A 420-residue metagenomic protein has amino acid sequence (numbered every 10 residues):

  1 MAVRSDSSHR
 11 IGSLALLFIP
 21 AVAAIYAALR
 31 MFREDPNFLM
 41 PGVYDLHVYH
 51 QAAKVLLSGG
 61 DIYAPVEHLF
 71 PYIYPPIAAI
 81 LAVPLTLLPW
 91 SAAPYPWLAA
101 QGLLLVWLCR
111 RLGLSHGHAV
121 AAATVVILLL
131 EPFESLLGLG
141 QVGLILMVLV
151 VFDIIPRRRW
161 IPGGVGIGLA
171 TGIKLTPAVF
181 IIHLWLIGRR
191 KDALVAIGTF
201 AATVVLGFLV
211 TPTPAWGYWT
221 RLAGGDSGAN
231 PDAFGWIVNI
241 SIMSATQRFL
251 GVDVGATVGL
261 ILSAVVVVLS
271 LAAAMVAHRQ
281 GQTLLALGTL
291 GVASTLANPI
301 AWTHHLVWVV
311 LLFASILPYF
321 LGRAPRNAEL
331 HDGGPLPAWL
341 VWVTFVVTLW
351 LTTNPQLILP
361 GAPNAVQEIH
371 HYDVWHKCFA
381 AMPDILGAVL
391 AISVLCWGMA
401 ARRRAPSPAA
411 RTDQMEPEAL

Functional and structural regions predicted by a protein language model:
A2-P162, I187-L306, P318-L321, E368-P383 (+1 more regions): Primarily membrane-embedded glycan-assembly and transfer machineries that use lipid-linked glycans
P89, L104, T171-P177, L312: Hydrophobic transmembrane alpha-helices
L108, V148, I181, L311-L312: Enrichment for repetitive, rod-forming helical segments
I167-L184, A297-W308: Transmembrane helices and adjacent periplasmic/lumenal helix-loop junctions of polyprenol-phosphate-dependent
V309, A314-L336: Active-site/pore-lining binding-face segments in mid-to-C-terminal subdomains
V310-S315, P383-A401: Hydrophobic cores of alpha-helical transmembrane segments in multi-pass inner/ER membrane proteins, independent
R326-T352: Signature aromatic-anchored transmembrane alpha helix within multi-pass, membrane-resident enzymes that catalyze glycan
N354-I369: Juxtamembrane "helix-exit" motif on the non-cytosolic side of transmembrane helices
